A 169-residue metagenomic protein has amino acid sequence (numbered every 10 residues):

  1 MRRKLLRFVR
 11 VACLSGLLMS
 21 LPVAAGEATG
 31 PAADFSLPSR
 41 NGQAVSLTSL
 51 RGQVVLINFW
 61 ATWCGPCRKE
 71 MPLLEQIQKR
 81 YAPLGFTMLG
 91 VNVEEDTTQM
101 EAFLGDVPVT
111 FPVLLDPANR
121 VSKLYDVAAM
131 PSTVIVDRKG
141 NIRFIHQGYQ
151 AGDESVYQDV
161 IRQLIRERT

Functional and structural regions predicted by a protein language model:
M1-L6: N-terminal secretory signal peptides that target proteins for export/translocation
V9-S20: Bacterial N-terminal signal peptides
V23-L47: N-terminal "domain-start" segment that seeds a small globular fold
T48-G65: Short active-site neighborhood of thiol/selenol oxidoreductases, capturing the structured segment around
Q53-V55, G85-T87, P112: Structural signature of beta-strand start/N-cap positions in the alpha/beta core of ABC transporter nucleotide-binding
L56-N58, M88-G90, V134-I135: Hydrophobic beta-strand core positions in alpha/beta domains
R68-V107, P117-L124: Structural microenvironment flanking redox-active thiols in thiol-disulfide oxidoreductases
A102-T110, P117-R162: Thiol/disulfide oxidoreductase modules built on the thioredoxin-like
